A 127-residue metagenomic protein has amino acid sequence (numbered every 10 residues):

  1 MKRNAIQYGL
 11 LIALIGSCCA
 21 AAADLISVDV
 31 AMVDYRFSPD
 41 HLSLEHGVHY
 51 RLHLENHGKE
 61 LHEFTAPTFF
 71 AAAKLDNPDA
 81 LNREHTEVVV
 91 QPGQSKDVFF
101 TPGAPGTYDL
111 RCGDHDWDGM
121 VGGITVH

Functional and structural regions predicted by a protein language model:
M1-G9: Bacterial N-terminal signal peptides that target proteins for export
Y8-S17: Bacterial N-terminal signal peptides
C18-A23: Sec/Tat signal peptide C-region and signal peptidase I cleavage site
D24-H49: N-terminal edge beta-strand
I26, F69-A104: Extracytoplasmic beta-sandwich strand-turn segments characteristic of Greek-key/jelly-roll folds
R36, E87-H127: Extracellular/periplasmic metallocenter environments
L54-N56: Asparagine-centered strand-capping/turn motif at beta-strand->loop junctions
E63-P67: Beta-strand signatures of extracellular beta-sandwich domains
